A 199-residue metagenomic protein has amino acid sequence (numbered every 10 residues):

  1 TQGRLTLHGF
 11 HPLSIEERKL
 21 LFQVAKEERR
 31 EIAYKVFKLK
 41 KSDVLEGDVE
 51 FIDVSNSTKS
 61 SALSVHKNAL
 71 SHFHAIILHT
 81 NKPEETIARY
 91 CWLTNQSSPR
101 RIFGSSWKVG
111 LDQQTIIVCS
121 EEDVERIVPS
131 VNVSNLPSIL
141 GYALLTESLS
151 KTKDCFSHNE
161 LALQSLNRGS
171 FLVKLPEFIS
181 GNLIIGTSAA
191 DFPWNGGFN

Functional and structural regions predicted by a protein language model:
T1-N199: Glyoxalase I/VOC metalloenzyme domain signal
